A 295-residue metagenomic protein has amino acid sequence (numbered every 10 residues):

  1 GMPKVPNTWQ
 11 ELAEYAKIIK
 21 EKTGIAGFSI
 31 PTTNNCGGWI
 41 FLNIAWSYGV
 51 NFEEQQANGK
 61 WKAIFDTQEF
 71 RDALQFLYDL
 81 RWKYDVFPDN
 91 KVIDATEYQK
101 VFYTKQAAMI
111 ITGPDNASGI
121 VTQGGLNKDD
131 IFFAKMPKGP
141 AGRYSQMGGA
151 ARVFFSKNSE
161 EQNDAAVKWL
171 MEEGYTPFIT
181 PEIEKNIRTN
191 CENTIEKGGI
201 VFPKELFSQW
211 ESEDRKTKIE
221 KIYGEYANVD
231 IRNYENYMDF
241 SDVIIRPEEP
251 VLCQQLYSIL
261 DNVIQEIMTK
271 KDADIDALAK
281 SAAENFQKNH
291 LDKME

Functional and structural regions predicted by a protein language model:
K4, V50-D72, Q123-G125, K135-Y144: Short, solvent-exposed loop/beta-turn-alpha elements that line the ligand-binding surface or hinge of extracytoplasmic
N7-E14, D89-Y103: Short helix-initiation/N-cap motifs at beta->coil->alpha
Q10-K62, Y78, A107: Extracytoplasmic/periplasmic solute-binding protein
A13-I18, G59-K91, F132, M136: Glycine-centered hinge/linker elements that transmit conformational signals in sensory and ligand-binding systems
E21-N34, T176-K185, K288-E295: Bilobed periplasmic-binding protein-like "clamshell/Venus-flytrap" ligand-binding domains
T23-A26, T104-G113, D129: Alpha-to-beta junction loops
A95, T112-I120, A150: Beta->alpha turn/N-cap motifs
I120-N127, A141-Q146, A150-I259: C-terminal lobe and pocket-closing loops of periplasmic/extracytoplasmic Venus-flytrap solute-binding proteins
